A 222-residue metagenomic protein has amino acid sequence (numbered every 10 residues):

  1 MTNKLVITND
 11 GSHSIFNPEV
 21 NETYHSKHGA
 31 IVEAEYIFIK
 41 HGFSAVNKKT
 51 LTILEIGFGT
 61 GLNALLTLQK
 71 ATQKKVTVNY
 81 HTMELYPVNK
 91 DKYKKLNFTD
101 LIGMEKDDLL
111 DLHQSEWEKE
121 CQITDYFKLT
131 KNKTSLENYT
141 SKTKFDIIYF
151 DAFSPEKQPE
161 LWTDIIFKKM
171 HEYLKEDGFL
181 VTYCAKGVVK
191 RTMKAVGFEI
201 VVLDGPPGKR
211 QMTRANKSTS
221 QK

Functional and structural regions predicted by a protein language model:
M1-L51, L68-F98: Rossmann-like AdoMet
K49-L62, T67: Conserved class I S-adenosyl-L-methionine
K92-K142: S-adenosyl-L-methionine
D146-L161: A short SAM/SAH-binding and catalytic strip from SAM-dependent methyltransferases
I147, E176-C184: Conserved beta-strand signature within the Rossmann-like core of class I S-adenosyl-L-methionine
L161-E176: A short glycine-rich, Lys/Arg-flanked "PGG" loop and its adjoining helix->strand segment in the class I
V196-K222: Core SAM-dependent methyltransferase catalytic element
